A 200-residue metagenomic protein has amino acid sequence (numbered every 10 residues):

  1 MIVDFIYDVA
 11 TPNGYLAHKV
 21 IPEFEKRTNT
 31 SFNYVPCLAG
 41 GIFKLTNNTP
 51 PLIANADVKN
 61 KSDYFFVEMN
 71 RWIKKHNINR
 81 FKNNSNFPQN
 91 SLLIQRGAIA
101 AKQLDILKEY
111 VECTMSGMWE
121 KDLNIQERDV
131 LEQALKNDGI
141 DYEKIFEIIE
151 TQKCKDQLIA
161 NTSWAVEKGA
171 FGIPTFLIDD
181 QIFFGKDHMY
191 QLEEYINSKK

Functional and structural regions predicted by a protein language model:
I2-V35, C113-K200: C-terminal cap of thioredoxin/glutaredoxin-like
L16-M118: Structural alpha/beta surface segment adjacent to cysteine/selenocysteine redox centers across thiol/disulfide enzymes
